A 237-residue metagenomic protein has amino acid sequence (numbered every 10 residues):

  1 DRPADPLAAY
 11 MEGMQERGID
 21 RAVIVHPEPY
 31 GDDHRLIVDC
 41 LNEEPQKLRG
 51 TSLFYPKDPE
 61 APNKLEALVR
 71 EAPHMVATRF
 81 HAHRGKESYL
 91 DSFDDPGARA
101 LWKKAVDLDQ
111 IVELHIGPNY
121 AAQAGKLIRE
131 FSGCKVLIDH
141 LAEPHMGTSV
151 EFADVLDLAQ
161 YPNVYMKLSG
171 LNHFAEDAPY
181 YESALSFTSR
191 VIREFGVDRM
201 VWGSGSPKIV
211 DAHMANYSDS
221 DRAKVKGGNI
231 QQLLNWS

Functional and structural regions predicted by a protein language model:
D1-R21, S189-R190, E194-V201, P207-S237: Mid-to-C-terminal alpha-helical segments outside catalytic/metal-binding sites
R2-G13, D58-R70, V150-E151: Short, acidic/polar
A9, L36-D39, A67, A100 (+5 more regions): Alpha-helical elements of Rossmann-like donor-binding domains used by nucleotide-donor carbohydrate transfer enzymes
M14, I37-C40, L68, A105 (+6 more regions): Conserved, mostly hydrophobic/aromatic
R21, G31-N119, K126, K167-L171 (+2 more regions): Active-site gating/metal-coordination segments in enzymes
V25-G31, G205: Short, solvent-exposed turn/loop segments enriched in Gly/Ser/Thr/Pro and often Arg
H34-L48, F131-I138, R193, A212-D219: Short, electropositive alpha-helical surface patch
D91-V201: Catalytic pocket-lining loop regions of alpha/beta-barrel enzymes, especially the amidohydrolase/enolase/GH5 lineages
